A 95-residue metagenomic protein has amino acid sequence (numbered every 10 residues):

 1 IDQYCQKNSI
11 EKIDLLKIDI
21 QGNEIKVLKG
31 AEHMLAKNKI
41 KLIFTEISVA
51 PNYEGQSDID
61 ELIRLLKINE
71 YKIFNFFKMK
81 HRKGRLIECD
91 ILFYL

Functional and structural regions predicted by a protein language model:
Y4-L95: Conserved acidic-Pro-Pro-aromatic motif
